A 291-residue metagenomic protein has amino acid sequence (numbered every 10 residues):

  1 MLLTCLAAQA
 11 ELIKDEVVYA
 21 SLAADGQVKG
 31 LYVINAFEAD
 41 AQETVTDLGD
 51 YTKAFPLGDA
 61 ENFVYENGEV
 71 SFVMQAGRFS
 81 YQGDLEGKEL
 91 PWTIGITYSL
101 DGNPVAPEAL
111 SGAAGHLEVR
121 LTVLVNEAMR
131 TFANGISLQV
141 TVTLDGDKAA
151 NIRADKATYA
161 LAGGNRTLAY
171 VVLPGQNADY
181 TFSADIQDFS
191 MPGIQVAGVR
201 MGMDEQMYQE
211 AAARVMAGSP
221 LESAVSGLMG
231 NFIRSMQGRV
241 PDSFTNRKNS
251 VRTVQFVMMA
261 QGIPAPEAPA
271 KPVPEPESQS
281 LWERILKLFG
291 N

Functional and structural regions predicted by a protein language model:
M1-N291: Cytosol-facing boundaries of transmembrane alpha helices in integral membrane proteins
